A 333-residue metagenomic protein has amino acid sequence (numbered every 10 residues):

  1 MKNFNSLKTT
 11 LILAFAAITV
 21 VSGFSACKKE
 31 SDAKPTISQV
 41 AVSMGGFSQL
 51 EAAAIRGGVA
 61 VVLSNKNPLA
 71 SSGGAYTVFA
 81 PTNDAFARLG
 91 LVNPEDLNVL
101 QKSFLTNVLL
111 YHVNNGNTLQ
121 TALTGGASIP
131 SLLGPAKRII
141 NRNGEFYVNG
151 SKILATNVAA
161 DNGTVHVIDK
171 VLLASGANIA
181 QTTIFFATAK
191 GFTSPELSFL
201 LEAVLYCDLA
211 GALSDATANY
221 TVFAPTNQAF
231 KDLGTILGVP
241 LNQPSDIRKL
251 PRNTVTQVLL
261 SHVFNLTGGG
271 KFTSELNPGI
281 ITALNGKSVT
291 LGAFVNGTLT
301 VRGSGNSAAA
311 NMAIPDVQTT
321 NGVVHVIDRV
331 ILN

Functional and structural regions predicted by a protein language model:
K2-T9, L13, V21-N333: Mature, structured domains of secreted/extracytosolic soluble proteins
